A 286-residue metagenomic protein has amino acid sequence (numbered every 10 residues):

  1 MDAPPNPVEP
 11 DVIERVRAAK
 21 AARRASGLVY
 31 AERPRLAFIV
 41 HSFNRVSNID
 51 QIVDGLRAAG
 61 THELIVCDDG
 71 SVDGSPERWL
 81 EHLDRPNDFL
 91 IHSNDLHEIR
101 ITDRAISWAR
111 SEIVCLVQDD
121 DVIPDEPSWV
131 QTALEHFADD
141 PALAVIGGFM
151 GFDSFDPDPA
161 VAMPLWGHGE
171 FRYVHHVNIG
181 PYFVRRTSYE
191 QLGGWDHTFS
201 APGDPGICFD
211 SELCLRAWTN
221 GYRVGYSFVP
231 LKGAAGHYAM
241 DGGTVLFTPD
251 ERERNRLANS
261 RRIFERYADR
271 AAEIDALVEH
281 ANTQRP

Functional and structural regions predicted by a protein language model:
M1-D54: N-proximal low-complexity "stem/linker" segments adjacent to membrane-targeting elements
A3-A19, A31, A201, P205-P286: C-terminal catalytic/acceptor-binding lobe
Q51-E63: Short, acidic, metal-binding catalytic loop of nucleotide-sugar glycosyltransferases
D68-E77, V122: A conserved acidic beta->alpha catalytic loop
H92-A109: Glycine-rich, basic loop-to-helix element that forms the pyrophosphate-binding segment of sugar-nucleotide handling
I99, F152, W166-T187, G206: A recurrent flexible, glycine/aromatic-enriched loop bordering the glycosyltransferase active site that acts as
E112-V122: Short beta-strand-to-loop acidic/aromatic patch adjacent to the donor-nucleotide binding site
V122-A160: Conserved donor NDP-sugar-binding/catalytic core segment of glycosyltransferases
